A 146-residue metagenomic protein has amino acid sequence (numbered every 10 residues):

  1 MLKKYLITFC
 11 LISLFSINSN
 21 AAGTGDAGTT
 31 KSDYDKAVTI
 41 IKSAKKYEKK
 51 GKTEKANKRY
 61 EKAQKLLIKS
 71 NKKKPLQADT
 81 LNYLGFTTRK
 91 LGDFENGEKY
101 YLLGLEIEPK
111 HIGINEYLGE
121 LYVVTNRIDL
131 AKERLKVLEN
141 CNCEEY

Functional and structural regions predicted by a protein language model:
K65, K69-K72, L102-E106, E139-N140: Conserved structural position within tetratricopeptide repeats
Q77, H111, E145-Y146: Residue-level recognition of tetratricopeptide repeat
E106, G119-E145: TPR/TPR-like (Sel1-like) alpha-helical repeat modules
